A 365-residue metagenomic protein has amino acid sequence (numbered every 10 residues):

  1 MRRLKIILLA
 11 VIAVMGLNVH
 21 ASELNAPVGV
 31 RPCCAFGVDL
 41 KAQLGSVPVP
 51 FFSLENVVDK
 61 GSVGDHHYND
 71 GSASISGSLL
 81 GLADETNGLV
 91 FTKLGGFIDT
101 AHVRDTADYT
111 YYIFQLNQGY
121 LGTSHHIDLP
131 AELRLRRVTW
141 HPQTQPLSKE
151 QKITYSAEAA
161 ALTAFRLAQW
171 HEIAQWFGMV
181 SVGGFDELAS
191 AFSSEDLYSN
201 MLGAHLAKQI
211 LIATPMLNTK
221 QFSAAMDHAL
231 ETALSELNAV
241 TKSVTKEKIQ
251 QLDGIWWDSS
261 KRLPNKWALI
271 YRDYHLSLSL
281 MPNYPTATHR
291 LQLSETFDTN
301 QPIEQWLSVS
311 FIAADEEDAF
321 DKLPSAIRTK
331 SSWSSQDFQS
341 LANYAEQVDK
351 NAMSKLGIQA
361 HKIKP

Functional and structural regions predicted by a protein language model:
M1-I7: Bacterial N-terminal signal peptides that target proteins for export
L4, L17-N18: Targeting-peptide/extracellular-domain and disordered-appendage signature
L8-G16: Bacterial N-terminal signal peptides
V19-A189, K208-P365: Bulky hydrophobic segments
L167, D196-Y198, L206: Short, hydrophobic, well-ordered secondary-structure elements
E172, D196, L202: Divalent metal-coordination and catalytic microenvironments
G184, S199-A204: Long, internal stretches of domain cores in catalytic or enzyme-like folds, emphasizing the mature domain core
A189-E195: A glycine-rich, coil/turn loop motif that links secondary-structure elements
